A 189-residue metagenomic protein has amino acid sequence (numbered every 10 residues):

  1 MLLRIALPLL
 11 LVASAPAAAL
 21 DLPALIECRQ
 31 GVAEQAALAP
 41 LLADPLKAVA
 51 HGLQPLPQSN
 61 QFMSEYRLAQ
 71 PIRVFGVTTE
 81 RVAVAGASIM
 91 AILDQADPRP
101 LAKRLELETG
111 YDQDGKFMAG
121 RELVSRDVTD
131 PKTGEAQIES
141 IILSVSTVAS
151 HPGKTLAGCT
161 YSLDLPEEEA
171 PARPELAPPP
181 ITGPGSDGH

Functional and structural regions predicted by a protein language model:
M1-P8: Sec-dependent signal peptide recognition, specifically the positively charged N-region followed immediately by
V12-P16: N-terminal signal peptide c-region/cleavage motif recognized by signal peptidases
L20-A83: N-terminal secretory signal peptides
E34, I72, Q95-R99, A149 (+1 more regions): Residues that cap or initiate secondary-structure elements
F62-S64, A87-I89, K154-T155: Short beta-strand micro-motifs in enzyme catalytic cores
L68-T133: Long, charged/polar, surface-exposed segments that mediate recognition or autoinhibition
L107-H189: Non-cytosolic coordination micro-motifs
